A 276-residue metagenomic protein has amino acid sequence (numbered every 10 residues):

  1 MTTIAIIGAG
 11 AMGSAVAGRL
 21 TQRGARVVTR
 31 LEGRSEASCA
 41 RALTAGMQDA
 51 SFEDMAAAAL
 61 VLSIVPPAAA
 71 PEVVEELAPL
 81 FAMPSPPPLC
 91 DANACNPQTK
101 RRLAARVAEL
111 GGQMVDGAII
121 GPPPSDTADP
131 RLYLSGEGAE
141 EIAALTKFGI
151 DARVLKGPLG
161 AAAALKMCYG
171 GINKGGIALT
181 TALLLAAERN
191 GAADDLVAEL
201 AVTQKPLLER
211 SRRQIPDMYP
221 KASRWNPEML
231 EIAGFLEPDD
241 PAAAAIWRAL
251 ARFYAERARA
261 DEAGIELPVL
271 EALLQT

Functional and structural regions predicted by a protein language model:
M1-A56: NAD(P)+-binding Rossmann beta1-loop-alpha1 motif at the extreme N-terminus of oxidoreductases
I4, C95-K174: Rossmann-fold dinucleotide-binding core
R26, G46-Q48, P88, Q113 (+1 more regions): Conserved beta-strand segments of alpha/beta enzyme cores
A50-C95: Rossmann-like NAD(P)-binding element
L165-E266: Helical "substrate-binding/catalytic lid" subdomain of Rossmann-like NAD(P)-dependent dehydrogenases/reductases
G264-T276: Short, basic/aromatic-enriched C-terminal tail that caps enzymatic domains
